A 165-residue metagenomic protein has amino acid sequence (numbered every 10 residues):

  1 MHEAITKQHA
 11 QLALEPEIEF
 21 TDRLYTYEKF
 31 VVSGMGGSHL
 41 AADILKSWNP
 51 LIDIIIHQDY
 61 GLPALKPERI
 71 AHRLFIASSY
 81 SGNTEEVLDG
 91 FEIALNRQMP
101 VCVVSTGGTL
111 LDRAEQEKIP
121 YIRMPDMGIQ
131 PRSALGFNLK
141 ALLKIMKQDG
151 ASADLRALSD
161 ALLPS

Functional and structural regions predicted by a protein language model:
M1-F20: N-terminal amphipathic/basic leader segments beginning at the initiator methionine
Y25-P164: Glycine-rich phosphate-binding loops that contact phosphosugars or nucleotide phosphates
